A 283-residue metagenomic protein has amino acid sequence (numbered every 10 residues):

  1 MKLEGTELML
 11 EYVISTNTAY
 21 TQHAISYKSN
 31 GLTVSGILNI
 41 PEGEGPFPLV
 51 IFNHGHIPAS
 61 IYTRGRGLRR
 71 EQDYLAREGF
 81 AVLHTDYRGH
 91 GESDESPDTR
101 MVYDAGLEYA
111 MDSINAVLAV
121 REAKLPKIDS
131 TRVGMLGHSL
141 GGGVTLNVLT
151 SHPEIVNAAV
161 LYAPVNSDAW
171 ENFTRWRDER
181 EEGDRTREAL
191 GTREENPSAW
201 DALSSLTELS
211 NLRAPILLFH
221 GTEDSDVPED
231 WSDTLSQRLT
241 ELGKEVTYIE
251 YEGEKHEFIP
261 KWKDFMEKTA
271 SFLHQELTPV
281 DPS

Functional and structural regions predicted by a protein language model:
L3-E44: N-terminal cap/lid segment of alpha/beta-hydrolase-fold proteins
G45-F47, G55-D94, D168: Short substrate-entry loop that stabilizes the transition state in hydrolases
A59-Y62, N157, P164, D168-E208 (+1 more regions): Mobile cap/lid helix-loop segments that gate and shape the active-site cleft of serine hydrolases
V102-K124: Alpha/beta-hydrolase active-site loop
L118, G142-P153: Short glycine-enriched nucleophile-adjacent loop and the immediately C-terminal alpha-helix near the catalytic center
P126-H138: Alpha/beta-hydrolase fold nucleophile elbow
L212, L218-H220, D224: Short beta-strand/loop motif that positions the catalytic acidic residue of the alpha/beta-hydrolase fold
D233-S236, T240-S283: C-terminal catalytic histidine-bearing segment of alpha/beta-hydrolase fold enzymes
